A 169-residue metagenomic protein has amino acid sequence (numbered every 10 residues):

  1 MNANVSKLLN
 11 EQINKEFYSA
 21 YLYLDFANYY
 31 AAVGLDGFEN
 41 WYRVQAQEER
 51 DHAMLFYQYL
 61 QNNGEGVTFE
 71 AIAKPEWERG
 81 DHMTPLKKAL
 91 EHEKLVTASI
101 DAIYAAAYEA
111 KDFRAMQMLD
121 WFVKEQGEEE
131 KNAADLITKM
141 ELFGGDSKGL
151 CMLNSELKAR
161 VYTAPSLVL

Functional and structural regions predicted by a protein language model:
M1-L169: Iron-associated oxidoreductase/ferritin-like identity signal
